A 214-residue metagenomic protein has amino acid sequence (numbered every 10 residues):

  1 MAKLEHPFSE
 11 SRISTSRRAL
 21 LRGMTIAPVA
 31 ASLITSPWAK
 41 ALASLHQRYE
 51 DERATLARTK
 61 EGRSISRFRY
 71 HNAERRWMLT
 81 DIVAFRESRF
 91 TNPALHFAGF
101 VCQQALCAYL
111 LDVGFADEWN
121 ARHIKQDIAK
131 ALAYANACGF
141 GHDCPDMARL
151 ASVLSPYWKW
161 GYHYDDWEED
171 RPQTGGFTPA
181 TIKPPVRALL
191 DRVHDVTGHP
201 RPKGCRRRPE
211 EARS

Functional and structural regions predicted by a protein language model:
M1-T15: N-terminal secretory signal peptides
T15-L33: N-terminal export leaders
I26, A105-C107, E168: A very general structural signal that marks isolated residues within well-ordered alpha-helical segments
W38-F85, L110, G114-S214: Long, charged low-complexity segments
T91-V113: Short, hydrophobic, well-ordered secondary-structure elements
